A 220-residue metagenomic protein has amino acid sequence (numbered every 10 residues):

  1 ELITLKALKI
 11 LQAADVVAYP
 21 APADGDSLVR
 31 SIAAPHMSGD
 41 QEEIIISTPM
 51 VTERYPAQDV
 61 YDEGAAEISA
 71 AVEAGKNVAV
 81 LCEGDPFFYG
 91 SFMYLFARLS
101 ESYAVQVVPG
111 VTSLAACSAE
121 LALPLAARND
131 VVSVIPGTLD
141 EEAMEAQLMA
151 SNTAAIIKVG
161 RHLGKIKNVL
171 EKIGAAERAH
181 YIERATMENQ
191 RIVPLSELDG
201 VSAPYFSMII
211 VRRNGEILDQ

Functional and structural regions predicted by a protein language model:
E1, L5-Y103, I192-V193, D199 (+2 more regions): Class I S-adenosyl-L-methionine
A7-L8, S69, A122, A143-A146 (+2 more regions): A generic local secondary-structure boundary/capping motif
Y19, I45-I46, V80-C82, V107-G110 (+3 more regions): General beta-strand structural signal in soluble alpha/beta enzymes
P22, E83, G137, V159 (+1 more regions): Cofactor-binding loop segments of dinucleotide-utilizing enzymes, especially the Rossmann-like FAD- and NAD(P)+-binding
D24-D26, V51, T112-A115, L163-G164 (+1 more regions): Short gly/pro/ser/thr-enriched loop/turn and capping motifs at secondary-structure boundaries
E83-A150, G200, R213-I217: Class I SAM-dependent methyltransferase SAM-binding "motif I" and its flanking Rossmann-like core
L148-Q220: A contiguous loop/helix-start segment that scaffolds small-molecule binding in enzyme catalytic cores
